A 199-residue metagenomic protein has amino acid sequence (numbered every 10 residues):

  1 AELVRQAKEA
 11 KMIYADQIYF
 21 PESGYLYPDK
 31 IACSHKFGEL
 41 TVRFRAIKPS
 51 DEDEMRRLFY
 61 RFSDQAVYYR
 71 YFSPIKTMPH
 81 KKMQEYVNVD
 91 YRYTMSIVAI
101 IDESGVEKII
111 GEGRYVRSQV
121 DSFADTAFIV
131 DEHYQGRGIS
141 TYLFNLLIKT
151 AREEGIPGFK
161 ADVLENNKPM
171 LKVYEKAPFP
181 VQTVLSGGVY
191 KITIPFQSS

Functional and structural regions predicted by a protein language model:
A1-S199: Long, contiguous binding/interaction regions
